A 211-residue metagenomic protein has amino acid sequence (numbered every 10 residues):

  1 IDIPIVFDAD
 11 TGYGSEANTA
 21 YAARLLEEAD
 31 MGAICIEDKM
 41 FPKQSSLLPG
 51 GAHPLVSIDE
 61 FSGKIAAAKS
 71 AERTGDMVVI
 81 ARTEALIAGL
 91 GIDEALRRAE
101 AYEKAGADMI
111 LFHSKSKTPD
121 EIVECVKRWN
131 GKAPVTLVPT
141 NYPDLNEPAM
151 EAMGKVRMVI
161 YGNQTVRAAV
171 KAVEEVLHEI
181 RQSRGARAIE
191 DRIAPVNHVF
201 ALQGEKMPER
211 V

Functional and structural regions predicted by a protein language model:
I1-T140, L145-I160, A168-E174, H178: Alpha/beta enzyme core
S70, T165-V211: Extended, intrinsically disordered, low-complexity segments
